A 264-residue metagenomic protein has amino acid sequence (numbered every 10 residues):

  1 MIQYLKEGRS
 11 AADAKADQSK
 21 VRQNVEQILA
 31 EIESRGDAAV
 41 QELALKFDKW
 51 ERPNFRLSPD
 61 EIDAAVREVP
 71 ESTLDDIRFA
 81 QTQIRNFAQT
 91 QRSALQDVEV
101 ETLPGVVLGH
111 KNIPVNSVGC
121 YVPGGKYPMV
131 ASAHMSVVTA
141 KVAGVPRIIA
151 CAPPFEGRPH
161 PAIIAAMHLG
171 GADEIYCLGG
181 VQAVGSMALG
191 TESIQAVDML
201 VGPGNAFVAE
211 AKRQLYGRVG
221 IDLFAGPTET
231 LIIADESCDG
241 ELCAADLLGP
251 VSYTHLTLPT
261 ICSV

Functional and structural regions predicted by a protein language model:
M1-G8, P161-C177: Active-site-proximal helix-loop elements at catalytic-domain edges
M1-N116: N-terminal Rossmann-like NAD(P)+-binding subdomain of aldehyde/semialdehyde dehydrogenases
Q18-V25, E33, V40, P70-I84 (+11 more regions): Generic structural signal for well-ordered, non-membrane alpha-helical segments in soluble metabolic enzymes
E101-A165: Conserved small-residue-rich beta-alpha loop and adjacent elements that most often cradle the phosphate/pyrophosphate
G171-G249, Y253: Conserved NAD(P)+-binding/catalytic subdomain of aldehyde/semialdehyde dehydrogenases
T254-T260: Conserved small/polar residues in nucleotide/adenosyl-binding loops
